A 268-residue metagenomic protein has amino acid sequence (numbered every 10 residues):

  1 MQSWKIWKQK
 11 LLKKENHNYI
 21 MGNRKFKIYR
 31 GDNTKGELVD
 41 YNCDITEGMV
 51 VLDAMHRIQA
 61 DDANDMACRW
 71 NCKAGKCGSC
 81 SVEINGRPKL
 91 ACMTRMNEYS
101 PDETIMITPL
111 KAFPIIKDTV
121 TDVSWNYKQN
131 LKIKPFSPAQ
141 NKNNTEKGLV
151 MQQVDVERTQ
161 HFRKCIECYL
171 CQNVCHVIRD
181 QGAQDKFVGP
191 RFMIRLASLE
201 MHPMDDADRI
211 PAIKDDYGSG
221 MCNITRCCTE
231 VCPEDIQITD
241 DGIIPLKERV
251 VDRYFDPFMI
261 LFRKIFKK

Functional and structural regions predicted by a protein language model:
W4-W7: Tryptophan (W) side chains
G22-D40: Eukaryote-biased recognition of intrinsically disordered, low-complexity regulatory segments
V39-M49: Short, contiguous acidic and Ser/Thr-rich linear segments
M49-D61, T108-K268: Ferredoxin-type iron-sulfur electron-transfer modules in oxidoreductases and energy-metabolism complexes
A63-R69: Active-site phosphate-binding and catalytic loops of NTP-dependent enzymes
E83-G86: Short strand-turn-strand beta-turns centered on an Asx-Gly dipeptide
